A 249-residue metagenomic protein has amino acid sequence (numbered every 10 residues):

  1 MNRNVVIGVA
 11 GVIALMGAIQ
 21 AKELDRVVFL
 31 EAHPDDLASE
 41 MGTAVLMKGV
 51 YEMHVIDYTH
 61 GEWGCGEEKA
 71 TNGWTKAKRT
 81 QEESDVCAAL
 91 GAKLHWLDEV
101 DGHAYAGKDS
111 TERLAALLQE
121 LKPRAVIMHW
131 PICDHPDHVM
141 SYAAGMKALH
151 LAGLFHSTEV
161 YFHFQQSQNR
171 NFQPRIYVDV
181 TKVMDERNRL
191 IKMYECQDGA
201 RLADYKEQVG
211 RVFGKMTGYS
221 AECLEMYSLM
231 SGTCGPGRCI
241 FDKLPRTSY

Functional and structural regions predicted by a protein language model:
M1-I7: Bacterial N-terminal signal peptides that target proteins for export
G8-A14: Bacterial N-terminal signal peptides
A18-L121, H150-L154, I240-T247: Active-site rim/loop-helix segments in enzyme catalytic domains that contact anionic ligands
D36-L37, E62-C65, G102, P131-H138 (+1 more regions): Active-site environment of divalent metal-dependent phosphoester hydrolases
E82, V86-L90, H156-Y249: The feature marks non-catalytic terminal segments
A115-I132, S141: Proline-aspartate-enriched helix->loop->beta-strand connector
I127-H129, L149-A152: Conserved nucleotide-sugar donor-interacting segment of glycosyltransferase catalytic cores, predominantly GT-B
P136-H150: Short Gly/Thr/Asp-enriched flexible loops that form oxyanion-binding sites at enzyme active sites
